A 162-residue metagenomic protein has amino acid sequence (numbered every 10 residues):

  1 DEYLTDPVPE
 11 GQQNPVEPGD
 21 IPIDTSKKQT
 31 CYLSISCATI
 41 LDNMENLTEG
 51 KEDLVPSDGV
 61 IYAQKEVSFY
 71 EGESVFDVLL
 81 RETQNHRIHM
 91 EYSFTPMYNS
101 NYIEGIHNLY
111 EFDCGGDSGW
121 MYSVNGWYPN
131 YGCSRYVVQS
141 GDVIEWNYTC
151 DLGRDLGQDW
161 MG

Functional and structural regions predicted by a protein language model:
D1-G162: Ubiquitin-like/PB1-type beta-grasp interaction modules and other compact soluble beta-rich domains
